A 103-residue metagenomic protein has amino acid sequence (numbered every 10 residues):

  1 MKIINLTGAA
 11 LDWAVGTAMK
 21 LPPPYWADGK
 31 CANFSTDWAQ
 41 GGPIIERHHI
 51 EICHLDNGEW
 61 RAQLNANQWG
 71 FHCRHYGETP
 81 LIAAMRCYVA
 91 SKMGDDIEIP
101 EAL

Functional and structural regions predicted by a protein language model:
M1-L103: Glycine-rich anion-binding surface patch
